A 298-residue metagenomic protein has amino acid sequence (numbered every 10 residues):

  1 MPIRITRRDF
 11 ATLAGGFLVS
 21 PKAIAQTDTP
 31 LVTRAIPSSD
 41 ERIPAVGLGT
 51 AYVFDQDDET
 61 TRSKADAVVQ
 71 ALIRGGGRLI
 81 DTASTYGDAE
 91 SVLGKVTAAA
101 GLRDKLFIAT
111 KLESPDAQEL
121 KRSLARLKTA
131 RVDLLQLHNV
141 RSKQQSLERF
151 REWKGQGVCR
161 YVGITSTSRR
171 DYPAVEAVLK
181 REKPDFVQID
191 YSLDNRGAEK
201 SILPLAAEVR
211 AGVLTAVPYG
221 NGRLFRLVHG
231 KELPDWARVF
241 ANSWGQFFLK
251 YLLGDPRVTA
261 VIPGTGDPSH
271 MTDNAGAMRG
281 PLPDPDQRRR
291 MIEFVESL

Functional and structural regions predicted by a protein language model:
P2-D104: N-terminal binding-site loop/beta-alpha segment at the start of enzyme catalytic domains that lines or forms
F17, S201-L298: Structured C-terminal cap/extension of enzyme domains
P30-E41, L124, K200-E208: Short amphipathic alpha-helices and their capping/turn segments at secondary-structure boundaries
T33, V69, E90, G94 (+6 more regions): Generic structural signal for well-ordered alpha-helices, preferentially at hydrophobic/aromatic core positions
I36, L48, I80, L93 (+7 more regions): Conserved, mostly hydrophobic/aromatic
G47-Y52, T82-S84, T110-L112, Q136-N139 (+4 more regions): A cross-domain feature marking catalytic cores of carbohydrate-active enzymes and several ubiquitous metabolic/repair
D57, S114-Q188, S192-G197, S201 (+1 more regions): Glycine/proline-rich, positively charged, aromatic-decorated active-site loop/lid region on the catalytic face
G94-A98, F107, D273-G280: Short, electropositive alpha-helical surface patch
